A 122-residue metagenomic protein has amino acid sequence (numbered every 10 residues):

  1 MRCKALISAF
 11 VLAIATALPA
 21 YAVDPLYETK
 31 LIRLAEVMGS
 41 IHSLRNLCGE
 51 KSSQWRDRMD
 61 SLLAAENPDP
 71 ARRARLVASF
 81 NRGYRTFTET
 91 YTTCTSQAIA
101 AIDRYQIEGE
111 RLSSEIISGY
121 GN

Functional and structural regions predicted by a protein language model:
M1-S8: Bacterial N-terminal signal peptides that target proteins for export
A9-F10, A20: Cleavable N-terminal signal peptides
F10-A13, I99: Short N-terminal signal/transit or membrane-insertion segments and the immediately adjacent low-complexity/disordered
A15-P19: N-terminal signal peptide c-region/cleavage motif recognized by signal peptidases
Y21-L62, E115-N122: N-terminal secretory signal peptides
S52-N122: Compact alpha-helical subdomains of small soluble proteins
